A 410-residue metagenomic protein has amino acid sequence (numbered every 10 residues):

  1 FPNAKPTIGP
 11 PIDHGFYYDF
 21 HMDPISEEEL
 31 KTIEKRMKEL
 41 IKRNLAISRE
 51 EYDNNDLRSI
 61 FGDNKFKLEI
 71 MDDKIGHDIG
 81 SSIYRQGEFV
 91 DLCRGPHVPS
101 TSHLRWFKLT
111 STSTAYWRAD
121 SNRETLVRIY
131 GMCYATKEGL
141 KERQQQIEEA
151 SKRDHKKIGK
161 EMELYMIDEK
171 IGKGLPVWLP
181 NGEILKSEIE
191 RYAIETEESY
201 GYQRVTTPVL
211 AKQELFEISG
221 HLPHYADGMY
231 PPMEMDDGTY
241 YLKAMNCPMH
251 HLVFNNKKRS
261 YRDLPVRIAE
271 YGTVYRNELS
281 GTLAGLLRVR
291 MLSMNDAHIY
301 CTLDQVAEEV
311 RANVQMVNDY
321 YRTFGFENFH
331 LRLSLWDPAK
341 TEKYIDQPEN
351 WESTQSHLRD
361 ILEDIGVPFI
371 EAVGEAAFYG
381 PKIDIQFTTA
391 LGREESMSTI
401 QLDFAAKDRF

Functional and structural regions predicted by a protein language model:
F1-P11, Y17-V274, E278, T282-L283 (+2 more regions): Auxiliary tRNA-acceptor-end handling modules of aminoacyl-tRNA synthetases
D13-Y17, N122-V127, K170-G174, R290-D296 (+2 more regions): Short acidic (Asp/Glu) and glycine-rich catalytic loops that position anionic groups and cofactors
M22, C133, N246, H298-C301 (+3 more regions): Short, structured patches in soluble enzyme cores that scaffold and shape functional sites
S26, K137, H250, L279 (+4 more regions): Residue-level signal for secondary-structure boundary sites
R43-Q86, F324-S396, I400: Metal-assisted phosphate- and nucleotidyl-transfer catalytic regions
D78, L104, L126, D227 (+9 more regions): Active-site lining segments that contact anionic ligands and/or coordinate catalytic metals
G238-T239, P248-M249, V253-K257, V266 (+3 more regions): A translation/RNA-centric and nucleic-acid-associated enzymatic feature enriched in Class II aminoacyl-tRNA synthetases
V274-I361, I365: Extended, charged alpha-beta segments that form solvent-exposed binding/catalytic grooves in nucleic-acid-handling
